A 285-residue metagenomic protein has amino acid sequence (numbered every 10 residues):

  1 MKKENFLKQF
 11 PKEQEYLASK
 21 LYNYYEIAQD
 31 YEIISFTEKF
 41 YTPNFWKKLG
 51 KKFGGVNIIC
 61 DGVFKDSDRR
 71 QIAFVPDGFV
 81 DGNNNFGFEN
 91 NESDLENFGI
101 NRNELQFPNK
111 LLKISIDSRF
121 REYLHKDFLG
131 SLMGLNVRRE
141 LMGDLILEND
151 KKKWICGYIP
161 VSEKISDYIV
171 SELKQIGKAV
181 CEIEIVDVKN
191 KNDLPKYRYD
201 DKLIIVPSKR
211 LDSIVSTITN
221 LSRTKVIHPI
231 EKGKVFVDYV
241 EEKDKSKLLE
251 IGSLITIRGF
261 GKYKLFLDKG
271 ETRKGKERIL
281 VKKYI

Functional and structural regions predicted by a protein language model:
M1-D212, I218, E241, L248 (+2 more regions): Ferredoxin-like alpha/beta domains used as RNA- or RNAP-binding modules
V215-S216, S222, K234, I251: Internal, well-folded beta-alpha domain core
P229-I230, L249: Short, well-ordered loop/turn sites that connect or cap secondary structure elements
K232, F260-K262: A generic structural motif
V237-Y239, R258: Short strand-turn-strand beta-turns centered on an Asx-Gly dipeptide
